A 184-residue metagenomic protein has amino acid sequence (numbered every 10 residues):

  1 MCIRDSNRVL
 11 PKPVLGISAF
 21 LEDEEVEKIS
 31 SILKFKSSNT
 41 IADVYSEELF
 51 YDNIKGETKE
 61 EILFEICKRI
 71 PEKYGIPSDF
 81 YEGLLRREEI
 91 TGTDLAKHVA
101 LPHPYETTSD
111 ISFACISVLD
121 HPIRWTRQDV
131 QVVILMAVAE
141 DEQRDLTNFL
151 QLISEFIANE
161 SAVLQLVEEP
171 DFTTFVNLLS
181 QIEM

Functional and structural regions predicted by a protein language model:
M1-I3: Short, small-residue-biased leader/transition segments that mark boundaries at the very start of proteins
D5-M184: Cytosolic covalent-transfer regions centered on His/Cys nucleophiles that carry phosphoryl or persulfide groups
